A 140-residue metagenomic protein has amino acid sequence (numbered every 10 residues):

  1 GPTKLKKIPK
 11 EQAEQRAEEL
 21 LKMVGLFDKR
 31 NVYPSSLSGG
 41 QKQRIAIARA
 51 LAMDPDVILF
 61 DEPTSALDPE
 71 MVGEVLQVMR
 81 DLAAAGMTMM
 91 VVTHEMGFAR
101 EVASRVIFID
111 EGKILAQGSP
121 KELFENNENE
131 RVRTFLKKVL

Functional and structural regions predicted by a protein language model:
V32, M53, A85: Conserved signature/switch motifs of ABC ATPase nucleotide-binding domains
Y33-L37, Q41: Conserved ABC ATPase signature
I58-D61: Catalytic Walker B motif of ABC-type/P-loop ATPase nucleotide-binding domains
T93-H94: H-loop/switch region of ABC-family ATPase nucleotide-binding domains
A99-E101: A short, surface-exposed alpha-helical micro-motif characterized by mixed small hydrophobic and charged/polar residues
Q117-G118: ABC ATPase "signature
